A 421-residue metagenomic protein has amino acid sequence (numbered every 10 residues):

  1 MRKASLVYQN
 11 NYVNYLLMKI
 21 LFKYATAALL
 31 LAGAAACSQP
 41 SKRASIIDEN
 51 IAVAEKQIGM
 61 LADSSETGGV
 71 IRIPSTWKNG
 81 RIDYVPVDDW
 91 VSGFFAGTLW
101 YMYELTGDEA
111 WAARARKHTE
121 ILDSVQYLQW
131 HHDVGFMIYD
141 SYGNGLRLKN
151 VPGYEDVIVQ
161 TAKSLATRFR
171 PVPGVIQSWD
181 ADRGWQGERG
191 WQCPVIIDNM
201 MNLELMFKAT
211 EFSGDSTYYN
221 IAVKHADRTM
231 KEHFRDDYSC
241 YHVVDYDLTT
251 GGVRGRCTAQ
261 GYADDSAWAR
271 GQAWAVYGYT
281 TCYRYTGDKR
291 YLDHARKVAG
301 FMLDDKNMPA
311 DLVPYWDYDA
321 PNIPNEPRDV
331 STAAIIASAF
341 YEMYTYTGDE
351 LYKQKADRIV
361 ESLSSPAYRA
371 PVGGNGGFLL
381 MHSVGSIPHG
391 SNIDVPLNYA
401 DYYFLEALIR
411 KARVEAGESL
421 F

Functional and structural regions predicted by a protein language model:
M1-S45: Bacterial Sec-dependent N-terminal signal peptides
S41-F421: Glycan-recognition and catalytic cores of secretory/periplasmic carbohydrate-active enzymes
